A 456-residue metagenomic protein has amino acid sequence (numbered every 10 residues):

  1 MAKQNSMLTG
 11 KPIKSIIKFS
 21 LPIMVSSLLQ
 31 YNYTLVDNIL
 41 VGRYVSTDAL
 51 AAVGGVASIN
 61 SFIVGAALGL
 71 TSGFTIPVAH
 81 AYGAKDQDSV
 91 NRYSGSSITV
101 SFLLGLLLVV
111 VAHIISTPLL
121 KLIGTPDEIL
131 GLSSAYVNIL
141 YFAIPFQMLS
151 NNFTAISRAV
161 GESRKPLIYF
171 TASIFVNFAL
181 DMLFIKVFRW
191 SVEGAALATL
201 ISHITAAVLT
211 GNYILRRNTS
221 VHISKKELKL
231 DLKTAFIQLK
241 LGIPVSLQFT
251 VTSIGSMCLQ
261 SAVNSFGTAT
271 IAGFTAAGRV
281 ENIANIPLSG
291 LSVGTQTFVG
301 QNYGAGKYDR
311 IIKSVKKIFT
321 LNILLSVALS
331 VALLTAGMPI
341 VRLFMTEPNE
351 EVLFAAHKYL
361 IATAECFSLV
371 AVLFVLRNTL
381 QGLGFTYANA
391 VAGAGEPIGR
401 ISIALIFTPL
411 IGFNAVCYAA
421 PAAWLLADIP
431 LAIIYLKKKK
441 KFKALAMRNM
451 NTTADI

Functional and structural regions predicted by a protein language model:
M1-S20, V78-A143, V187-I243, V299-C366 (+1 more regions): Short alpha-helical transmembrane segments in multi-pass integral membrane proteins
M7-V45, S58-G73, P77, F102-V109 (+4 more regions): N-terminal transmembrane alpha-helices
K18-D37, I139, S150, S173 (+4 more regions): Transmembrane helical elements of multi-pass membrane transporters/channels
I23, S27, I39, I76 (+17 more regions): Transmembrane alpha-helix boundary and packing residues in multipass membrane permease domains and related
N32-L50, L120-D127, L183-W190, T250-I283 (+4 more regions): Helix-terminus/linker motif at the lipid-water interface of multi-pass membrane proteins
V41-S61, D127-L132, V192-E193, T234-L241 (+5 more regions): Interfacial/gating helices of multi-pass transporter permease domains
L50-V110, Q147-P166, G273-G337, V370-A392: Small-residue-rich hydrophobic transmembrane alpha-helices
T71, I139-R158, P166-N177, A195-T210 (+4 more regions): Short runs within selected transmembrane alpha-helices of multi-pass transporters and secretion channels
